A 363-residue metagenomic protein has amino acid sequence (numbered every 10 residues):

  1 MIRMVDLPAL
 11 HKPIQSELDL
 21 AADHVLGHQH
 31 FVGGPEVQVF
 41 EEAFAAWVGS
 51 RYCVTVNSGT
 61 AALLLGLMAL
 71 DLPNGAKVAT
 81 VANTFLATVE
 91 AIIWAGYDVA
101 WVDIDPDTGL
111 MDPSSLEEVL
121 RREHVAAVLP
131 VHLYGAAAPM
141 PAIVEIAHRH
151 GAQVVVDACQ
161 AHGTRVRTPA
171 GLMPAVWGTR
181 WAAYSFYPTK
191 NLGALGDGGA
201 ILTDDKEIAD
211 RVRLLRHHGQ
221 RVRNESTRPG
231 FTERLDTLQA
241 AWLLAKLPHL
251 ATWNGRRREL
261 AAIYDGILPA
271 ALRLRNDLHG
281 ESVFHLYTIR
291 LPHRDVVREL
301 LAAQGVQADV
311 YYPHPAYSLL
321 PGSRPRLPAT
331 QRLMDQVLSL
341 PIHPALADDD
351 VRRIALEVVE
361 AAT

Functional and structural regions predicted by a protein language model:
M1-H30, P35, P341: N-terminal "arm"/small-domain region of PLP-dependent enzymes with the aminotransferase-like
P8, V37-E42, W47-R51, S114 (+3 more regions): PLP-dependent aminotransferase class I/II
Q29-K77, A91-A95, W101-D103, P169: Phosphate-binding glycine-rich loop
L64-E123, A127-L129: Conserved PLP-anchoring active-site segment centered on the Schiff-base-forming lysine
E90-I92, I146, N191, L238: Hydrophobic/aromatic ligand-binding patch that stacks against planar heteroaromatic rings of cofactors or nucleotides
A95, R149-H150, Q304: Helix C-cap/helix->beta junction micro-motif
D107-A194, I201-L202: Active-site phosphate-binding strand-loop segment of PLP-dependent enzymes
